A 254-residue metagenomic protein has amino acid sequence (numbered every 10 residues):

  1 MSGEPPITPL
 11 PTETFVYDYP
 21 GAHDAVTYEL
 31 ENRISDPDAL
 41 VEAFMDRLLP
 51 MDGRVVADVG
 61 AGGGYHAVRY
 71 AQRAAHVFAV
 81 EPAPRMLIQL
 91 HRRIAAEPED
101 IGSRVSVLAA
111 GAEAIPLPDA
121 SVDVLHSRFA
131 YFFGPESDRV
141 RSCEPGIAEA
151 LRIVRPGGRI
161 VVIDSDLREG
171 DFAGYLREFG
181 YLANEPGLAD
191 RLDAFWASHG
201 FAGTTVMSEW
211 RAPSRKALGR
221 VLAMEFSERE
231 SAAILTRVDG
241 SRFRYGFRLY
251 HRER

Functional and structural regions predicted by a protein language model:
S2-D52, Y65-H66: Conserved class I S-adenosyl-L-methionine
A57, G63-A114: Class I SAM-dependent methyltransferase SAM/SAH-binding core
E113-L125: A short acidic, Gly/Pro-enriched loop at the edge of an enzyme's catalytic core that lines a small-molecule cofactor
S127-Y131, I163: Residues lining the SAM
F133-E149: A short, conserved alpha-helix within the catalytic core of class I
G134, V154-P156: Helix-to-beta-strand junctions that scaffold the AdoMet/dcAdoMet cofactor pocket in Class I SAM-dependent enzymes
R159-D190: Conserved class I S-adenosyl-L-methionine
A202-R254: Conserved Class I S-adenosyl-L-methionine
